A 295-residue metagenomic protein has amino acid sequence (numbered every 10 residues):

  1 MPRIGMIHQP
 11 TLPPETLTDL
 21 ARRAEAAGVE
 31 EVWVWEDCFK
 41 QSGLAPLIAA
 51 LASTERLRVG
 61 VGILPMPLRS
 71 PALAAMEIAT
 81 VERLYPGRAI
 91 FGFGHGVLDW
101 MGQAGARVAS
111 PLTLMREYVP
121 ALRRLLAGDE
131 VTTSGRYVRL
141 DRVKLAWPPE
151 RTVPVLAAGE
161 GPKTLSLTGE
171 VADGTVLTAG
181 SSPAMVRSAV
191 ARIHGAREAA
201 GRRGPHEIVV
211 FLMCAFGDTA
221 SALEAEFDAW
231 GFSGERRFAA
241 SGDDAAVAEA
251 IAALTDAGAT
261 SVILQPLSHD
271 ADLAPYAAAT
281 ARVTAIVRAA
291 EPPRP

Functional and structural regions predicted by a protein language model:
M1-P295: Active-site-adjacent structural elements that line small-molecule/cofactor binding pockets in enzymes
